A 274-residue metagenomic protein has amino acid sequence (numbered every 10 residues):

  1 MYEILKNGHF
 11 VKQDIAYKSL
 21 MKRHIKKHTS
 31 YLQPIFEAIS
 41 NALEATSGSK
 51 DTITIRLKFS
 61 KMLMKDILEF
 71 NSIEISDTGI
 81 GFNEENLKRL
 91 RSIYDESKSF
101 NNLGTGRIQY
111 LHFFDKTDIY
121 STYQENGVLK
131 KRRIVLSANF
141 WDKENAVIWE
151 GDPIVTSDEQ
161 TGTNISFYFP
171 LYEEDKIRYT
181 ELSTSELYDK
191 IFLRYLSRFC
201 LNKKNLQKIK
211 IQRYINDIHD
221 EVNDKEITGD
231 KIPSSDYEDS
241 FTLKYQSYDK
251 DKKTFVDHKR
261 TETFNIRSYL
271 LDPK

Functional and structural regions predicted by a protein language model:
M1-K61, K65, E85-K88: Bergerat-fold GHKL ATPase/HATPase_c domain
E69: Exposed loop/turn and edge beta-strand positions of beta-sandwich/beta-sheet ligand-binding modules
D77: Acidic ATP/Mg2+-coordinating residue in the GHKL
G81-N83: A short glycine-centered beta->alpha linker in the GHKL/HATPase_c
S92-Y94: Mobile ATP-lid/nucleotide-binding loop of the nucleotide-binding subdomain
S97-S235: GHKL-type ATPase core
K210-K274: GHKL/Bergerat-fold ATPase module in large chromosome/replication-associated machines
